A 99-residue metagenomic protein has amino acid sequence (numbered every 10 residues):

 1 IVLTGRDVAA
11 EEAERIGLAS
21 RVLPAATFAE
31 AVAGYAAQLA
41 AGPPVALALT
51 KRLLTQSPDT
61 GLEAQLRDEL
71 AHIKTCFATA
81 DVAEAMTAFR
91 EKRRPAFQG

Functional and structural regions predicted by a protein language model:
I1, L53-S57, H72-F77: Helix-loop "lid/cap" segments that line or gate small-molecule binding pockets
I1-L47, G61, T79-E84, R93: Crotonase-fold acyl-CoA enzyme core
E14, Q65-D68: Alpha-helix N-cap/N′ positions at the starts of helices
R67-H72, F77-A88: Short, charged alpha-helical segments
T87-G99: Terminal low-complexity tails and localization/encapsulation signals of metabolic enzymes
